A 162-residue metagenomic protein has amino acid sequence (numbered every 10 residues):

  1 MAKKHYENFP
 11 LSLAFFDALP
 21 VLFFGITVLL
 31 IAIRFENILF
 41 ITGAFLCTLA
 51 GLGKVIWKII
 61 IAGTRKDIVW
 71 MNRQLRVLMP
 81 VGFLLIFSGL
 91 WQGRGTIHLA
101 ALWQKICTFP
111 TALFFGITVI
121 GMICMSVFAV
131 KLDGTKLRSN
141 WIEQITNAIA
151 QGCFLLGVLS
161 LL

Functional and structural regions predicted by a protein language model:
M1-C47, V55-L162: Polytopic alpha-helical membrane-helix bundles and their juxtamembrane interface segments in multi-pass membrane
